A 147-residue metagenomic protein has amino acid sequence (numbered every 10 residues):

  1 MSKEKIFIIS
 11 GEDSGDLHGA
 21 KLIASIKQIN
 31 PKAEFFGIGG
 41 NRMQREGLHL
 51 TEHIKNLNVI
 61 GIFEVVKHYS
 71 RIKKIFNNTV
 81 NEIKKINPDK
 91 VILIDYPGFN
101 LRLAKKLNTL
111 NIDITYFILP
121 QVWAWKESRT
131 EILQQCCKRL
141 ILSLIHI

Functional and structural regions predicted by a protein language model:
E4-I145: Active-site and donor-binding regions of nucleotide-sugar-utilizing enzymes
